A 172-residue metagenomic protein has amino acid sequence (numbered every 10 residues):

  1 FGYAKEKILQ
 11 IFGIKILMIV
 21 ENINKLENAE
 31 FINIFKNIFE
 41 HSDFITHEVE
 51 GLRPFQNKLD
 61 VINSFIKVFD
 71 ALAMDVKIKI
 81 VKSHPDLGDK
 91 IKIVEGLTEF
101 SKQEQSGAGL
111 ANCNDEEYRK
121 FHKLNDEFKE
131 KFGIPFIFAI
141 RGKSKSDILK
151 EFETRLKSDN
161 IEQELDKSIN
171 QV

Functional and structural regions predicted by a protein language model:
Y3-Q10: Cationic, amphipathic, low-complexity segments that mediate targeting or membrane/lipid association
A4, P54-S64, K150-K157: Compositionally biased, low-complexity linear motifs
V20-K25, N37, F44-L124: Aromatic-anchored, charged helix-turn/loop surface patch used as a conserved interaction hotspot
L26, H41, Q56, L72 (+3 more regions): Residue-level signal for short amphipathic helical patches enriched in basic/charged and nearby hydrophobic residues
F31: Surface-exposed, charge/polar-rich loops and edge strands
C113-V172: C-terminal non-catalytic interaction appendages of large macromolecular assemblies
